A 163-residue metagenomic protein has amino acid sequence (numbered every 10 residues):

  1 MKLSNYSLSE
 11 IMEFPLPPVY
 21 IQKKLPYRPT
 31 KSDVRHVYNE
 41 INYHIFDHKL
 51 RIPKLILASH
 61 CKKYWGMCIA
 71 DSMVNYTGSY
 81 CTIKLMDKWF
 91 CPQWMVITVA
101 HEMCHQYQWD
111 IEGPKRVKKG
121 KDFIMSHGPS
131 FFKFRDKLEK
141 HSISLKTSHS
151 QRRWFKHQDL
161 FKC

Functional and structural regions predicted by a protein language model:
M1-Y20, E102: Short, compositionally biased low-complexity segments
Y6, L16-W94, D110-C163: Metalloprotease/metallohydrolase-associated module, dominated by Zn2+-dependent proteases
I97-D110: Active-site recognition of the HExxH zinc-binding catalytic motif
